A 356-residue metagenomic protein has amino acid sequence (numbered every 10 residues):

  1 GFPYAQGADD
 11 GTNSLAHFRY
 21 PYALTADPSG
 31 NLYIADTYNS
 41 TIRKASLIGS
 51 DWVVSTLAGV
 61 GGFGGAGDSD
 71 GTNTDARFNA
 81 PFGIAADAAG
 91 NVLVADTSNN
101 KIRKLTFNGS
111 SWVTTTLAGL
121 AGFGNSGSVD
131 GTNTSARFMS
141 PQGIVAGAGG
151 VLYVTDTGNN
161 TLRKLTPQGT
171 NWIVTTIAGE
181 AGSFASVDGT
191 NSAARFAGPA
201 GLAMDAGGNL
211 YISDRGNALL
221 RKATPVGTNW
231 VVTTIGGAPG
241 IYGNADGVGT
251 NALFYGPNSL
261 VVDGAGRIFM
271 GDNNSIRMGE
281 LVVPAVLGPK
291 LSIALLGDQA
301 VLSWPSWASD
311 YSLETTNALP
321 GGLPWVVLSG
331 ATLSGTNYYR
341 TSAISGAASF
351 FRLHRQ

Functional and structural regions predicted by a protein language model:
G1-Y22, S50-F82, S111-Q142, G169-G198 (+1 more regions): Gly/Pro-rich loop segments of beta-rich domains
A26-S29, A86-A89, A146-G149, M204-G207 (+1 more regions): Residue-level detector of Asp-centered blade-edge/turn motifs that repeat once per structural unit in beta-propeller
N31-Y33, N91-L93, V151-V154, N209-Y211 (+1 more regions): Conserved beta-propeller blade signature
D36, G59, D96, G119 (+5 more regions): Recurrent small/Gly-Pro-centered beta-turn motifs in extracellular repeat architectures
T37-Y38, L47, T97-S98, F107 (+5 more regions): Short loop/turn segments immediately following the C-termini of beta-strands
S40-K44, V53, N100-K104, V113 (+6 more regions): A short loop-to-beta-strand structural motif that recurs across blades of beta-propeller domains
G256-A285: Blade-level signature of beta-propeller repeat domains, shared across WD40, Kelch, NHL, RCC1 and BNR/Asp-box propellers
V282-Q356: Short, composition-biased motifs enriched in small/polar/acidic residues
